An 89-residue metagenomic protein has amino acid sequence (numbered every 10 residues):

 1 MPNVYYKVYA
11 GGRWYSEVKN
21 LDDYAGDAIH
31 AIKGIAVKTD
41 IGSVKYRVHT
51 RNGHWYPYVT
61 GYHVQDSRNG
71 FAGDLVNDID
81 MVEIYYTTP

Functional and structural regions predicted by a protein language model:
M1-P89: Lectin-type carbohydrate-recognition ectodomains
